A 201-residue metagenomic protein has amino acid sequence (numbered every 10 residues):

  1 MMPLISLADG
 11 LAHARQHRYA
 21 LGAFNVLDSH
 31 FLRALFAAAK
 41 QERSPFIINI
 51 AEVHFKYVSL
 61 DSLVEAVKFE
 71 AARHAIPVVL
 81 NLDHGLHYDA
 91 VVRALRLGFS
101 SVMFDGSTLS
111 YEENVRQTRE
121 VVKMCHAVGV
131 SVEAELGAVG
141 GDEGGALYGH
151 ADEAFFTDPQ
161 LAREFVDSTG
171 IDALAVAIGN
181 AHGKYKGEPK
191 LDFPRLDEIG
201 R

Functional and structural regions predicted by a protein language model:
M1-G22: N-terminal amphipathic alpha-helix/helix-capping segment at the start of soluble metabolic enzymes
L7-H13, L27-H54, L60-A75, G85-R201: Alpha/beta enzyme core
